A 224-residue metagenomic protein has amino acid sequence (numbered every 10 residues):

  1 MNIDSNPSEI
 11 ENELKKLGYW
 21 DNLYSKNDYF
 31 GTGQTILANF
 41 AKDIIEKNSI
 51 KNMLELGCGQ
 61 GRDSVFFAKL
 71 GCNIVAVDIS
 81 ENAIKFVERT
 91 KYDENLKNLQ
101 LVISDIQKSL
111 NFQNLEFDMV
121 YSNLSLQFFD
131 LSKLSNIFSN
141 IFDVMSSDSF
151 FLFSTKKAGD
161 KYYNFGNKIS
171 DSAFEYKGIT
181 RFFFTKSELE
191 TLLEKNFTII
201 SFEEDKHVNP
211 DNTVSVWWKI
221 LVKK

Functional and structural regions predicted by a protein language model:
M1-I50, G59-N111, K133-N136, F150-K224: Class I (Rossmann-like) S-adenosyl-L-methionine-dependent methyltransferase catalytic domain, capturing the SAM-binding
E55: Class I SAM-dependent methyltransferase core
N111-V120: A short acidic, Gly/Pro-enriched loop at the edge of an enzyme's catalytic core that lines a small-molecule cofactor
S122-S125: A short beta-strand submotif of the Rossmann-like class I SAM-dependent methyltransferase core that lines
Q127-F129: A short His-aromatic
S135-S147: A short glycine-rich, Lys/Arg-flanked "PGG" loop and its adjoining helix->strand segment in the class I
